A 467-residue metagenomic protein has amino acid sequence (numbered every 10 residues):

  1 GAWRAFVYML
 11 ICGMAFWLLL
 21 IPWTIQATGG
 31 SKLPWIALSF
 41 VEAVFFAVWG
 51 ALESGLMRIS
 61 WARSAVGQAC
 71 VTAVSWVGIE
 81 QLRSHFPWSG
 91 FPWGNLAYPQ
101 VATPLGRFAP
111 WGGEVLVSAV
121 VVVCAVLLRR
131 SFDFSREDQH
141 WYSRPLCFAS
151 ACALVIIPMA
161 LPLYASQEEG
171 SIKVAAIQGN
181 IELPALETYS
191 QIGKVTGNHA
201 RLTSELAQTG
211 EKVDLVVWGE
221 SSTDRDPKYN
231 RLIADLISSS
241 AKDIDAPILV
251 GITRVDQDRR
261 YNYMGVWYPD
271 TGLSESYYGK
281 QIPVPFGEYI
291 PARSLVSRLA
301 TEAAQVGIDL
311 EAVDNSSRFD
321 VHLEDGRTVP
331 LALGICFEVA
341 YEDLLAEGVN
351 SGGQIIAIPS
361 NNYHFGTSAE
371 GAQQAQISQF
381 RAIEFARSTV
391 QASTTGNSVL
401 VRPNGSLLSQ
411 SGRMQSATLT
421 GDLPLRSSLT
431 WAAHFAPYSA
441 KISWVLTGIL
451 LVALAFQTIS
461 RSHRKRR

Functional and structural regions predicted by a protein language model:
G1-P162, G366-T367, S378-R381, S393-V401 (+2 more regions): Membrane-embedded alpha-helical bundles of multi-pass enzymes that act on lipidic or dolichyl-linked glycan substrates
E42-F45, A73, L215, T223 (+6 more regions): CN hydrolase (nitrilase-like) catalytic-core segments centered on the catalytic cysteine and neighboring Lys/Glu
R58-A62, E137, E205-T209, S239-D243 (+2 more regions): Secondary-structure boundary motif
A125, N180, N262, I358-N362: Asparagine-centered polar/low-complexity signal
I157, L161-Y289, A304, I308 (+3 more regions): Soluble catalytic regions of membrane-associated enzymes that act on cell-envelope and secretory-pathway components
S276-L299, L408-G412: Aromatic/acidic, Gly/Pro-rich catalytic loop(s) in extracytoplasmic/lumenal soluble domains of multi-pass membrane
I290-E302, R426-P437: Short, surface-exposed secondary-structure junctions/capping segments
V313-S317: Small-residue-centered hinge/linker elements
